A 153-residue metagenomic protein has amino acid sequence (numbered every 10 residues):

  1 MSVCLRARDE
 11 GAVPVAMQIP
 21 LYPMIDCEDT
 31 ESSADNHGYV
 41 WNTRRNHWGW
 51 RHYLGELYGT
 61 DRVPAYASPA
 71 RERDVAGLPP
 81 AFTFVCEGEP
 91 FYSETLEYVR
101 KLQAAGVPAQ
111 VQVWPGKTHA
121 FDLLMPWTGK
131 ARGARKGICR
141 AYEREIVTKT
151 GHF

Functional and structural regions predicted by a protein language model:
M1-F153: Alpha/beta-hydrolase superfamily serine-hydrolase fold, recognizing
